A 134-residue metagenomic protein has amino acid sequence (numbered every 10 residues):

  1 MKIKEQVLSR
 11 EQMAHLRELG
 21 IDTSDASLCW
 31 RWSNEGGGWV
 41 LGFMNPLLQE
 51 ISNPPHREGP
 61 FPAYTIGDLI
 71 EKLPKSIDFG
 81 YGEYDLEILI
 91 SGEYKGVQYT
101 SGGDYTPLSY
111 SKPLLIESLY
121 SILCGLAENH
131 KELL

Functional and structural regions predicted by a protein language model:
M1-L134: Glycine-rich anion-binding surface patch
